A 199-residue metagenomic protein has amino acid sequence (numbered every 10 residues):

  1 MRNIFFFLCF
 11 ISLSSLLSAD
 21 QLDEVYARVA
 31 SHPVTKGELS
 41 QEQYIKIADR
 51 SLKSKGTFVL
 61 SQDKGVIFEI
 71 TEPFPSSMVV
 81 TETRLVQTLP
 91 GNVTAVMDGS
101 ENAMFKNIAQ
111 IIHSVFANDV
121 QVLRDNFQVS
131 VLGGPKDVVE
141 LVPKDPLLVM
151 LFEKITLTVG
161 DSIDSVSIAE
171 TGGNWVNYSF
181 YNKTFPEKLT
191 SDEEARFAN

Functional and structural regions predicted by a protein language model:
I4-L13: Sec-dependent N-terminal signal peptides
S15-E38, Y44-R50, E193-N199: N-terminal leader/targeting segments and the immediate start of mature chains
L39, V66-I70, L85-T88, V139-L141 (+1 more regions): Short hydrophobic/aromatic-rich beta-strand segments that constitute the beta-sheet cores of beta-sandwich/beta-barrel
K46, F74-S77, L147-V149: Short beta-strands and strand-coil junctions in structured, solvent-facing domains, enriched
K53-K55, T81, V149-E153: Short, surface-exposed coil-to-beta transition loops
T57-N107, V176: An acidic-aromatic
A95-D137: Flexible, surface-exposed loop/linker segments and immediately adjacent secondary-structure boundaries
V120-F127, L132-N199: Gly/Pro-enriched, hydrophobic low-complexity segments that function as extracytoplasmic propeptides/linkers
